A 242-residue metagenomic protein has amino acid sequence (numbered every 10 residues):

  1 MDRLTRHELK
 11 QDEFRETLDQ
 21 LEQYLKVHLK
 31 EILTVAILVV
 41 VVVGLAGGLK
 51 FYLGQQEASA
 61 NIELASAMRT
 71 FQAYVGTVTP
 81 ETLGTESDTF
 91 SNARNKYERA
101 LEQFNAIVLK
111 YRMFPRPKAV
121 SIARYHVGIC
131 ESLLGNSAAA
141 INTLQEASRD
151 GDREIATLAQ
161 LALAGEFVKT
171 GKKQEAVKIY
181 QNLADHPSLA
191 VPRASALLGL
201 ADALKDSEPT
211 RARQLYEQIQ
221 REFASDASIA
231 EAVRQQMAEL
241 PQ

Functional and structural regions predicted by a protein language model:
M1-L38: N-terminal positive-inside, membrane-proximal cytosolic segments immediately preceding the first
R94, L134, T170, D206-S207: Structural motif corresponding to the intra-repeat A-B loop/turn of tetratricopeptide repeats
I107-V120, S148-L158, A184-R193, Q220-V233: Short solvent-exposed coil/turn linkers within tandem alpha-helical repeat scaffolds
